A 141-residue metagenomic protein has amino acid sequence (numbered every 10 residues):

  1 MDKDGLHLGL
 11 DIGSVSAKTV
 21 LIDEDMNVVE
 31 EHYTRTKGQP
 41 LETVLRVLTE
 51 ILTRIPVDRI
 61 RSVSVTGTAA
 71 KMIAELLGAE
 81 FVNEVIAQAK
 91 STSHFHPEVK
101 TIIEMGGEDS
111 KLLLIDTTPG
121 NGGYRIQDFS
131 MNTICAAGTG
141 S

Functional and structural regions predicted by a protein language model:
M1-E84: N-terminal glycine/serine-rich phosphate-binding loop of ATP-dependent small-molecule kinases, especially carbohydrate
M1-K3, A69-P119: Conserved phosphate-binding catalytic cores of ATP/NTP-utilizing and phosphoryl-transfer enzymes
G13, G78-A89, D128-C135: Short, Lys/Arg-enriched charge-dense amphipathic segments
S14-S16, E108-D109, A136-S141: Conserved A3 ("GATE") glycine/threonine-rich loop of ANL adenylate-forming enzymes
A17, S110, Y124-I126: Hydrophobic residues embedded in beta-strands of well-ordered beta-sheets
T36-G38, L48-E50, R61, K90-H94 (+2 more regions): Short, surface-exposed, polar/charged, turn-prone segments marking secondary-structure boundaries
Q39, T117, G122-S141: Glycine-rich phosphate-binding loop plus the immediately following alpha-helix
E42, R46, K71, K90 (+2 more regions): Residues on a specific face of well-ordered alpha-helices
